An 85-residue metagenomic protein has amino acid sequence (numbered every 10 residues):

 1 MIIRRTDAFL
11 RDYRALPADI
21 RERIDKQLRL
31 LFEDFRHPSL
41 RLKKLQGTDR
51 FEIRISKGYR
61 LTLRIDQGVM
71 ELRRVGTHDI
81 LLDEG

Functional and structural regions predicted by a protein language model:
I2-D7, R11, A15-E22, I55-R60 (+1 more regions): Enriched for short, Lys/Arg-rich terminal
D12, Q27, R41-K44, E71: Residue-level recognition of specific faces of alpha-helices
Y13, P17, L28, F35: Short amphipathic alpha-helical/adjacent loop interface patches that line ligand and macromolecule-binding sites
R21, D25-R29: Short, well-structured alpha-helical segments
R29-R54: A short, surface-exposed loop/turn module that caps and links secondary-structure elements
